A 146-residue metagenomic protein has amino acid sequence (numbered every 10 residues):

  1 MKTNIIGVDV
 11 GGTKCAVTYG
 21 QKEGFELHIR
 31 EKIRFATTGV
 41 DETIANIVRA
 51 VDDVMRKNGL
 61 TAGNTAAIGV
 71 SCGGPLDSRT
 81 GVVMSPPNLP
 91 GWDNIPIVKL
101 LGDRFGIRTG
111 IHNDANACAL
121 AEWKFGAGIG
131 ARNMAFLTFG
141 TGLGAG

Functional and structural regions predicted by a protein language model:
K2-A45, R49, V82-V83: Short glycine-rich, Thr/Ser-proximal phosphate-binding strand/loop in the N-terminal lobe of ATP-dependent enzymes
I5-D9, T65-G69, N133-T138, G144: Short glycine-aspartate micro-motif
T13, G73-L76, G140-G142: Short glycine-rich anion-binding loops that position phosphate/pyrophosphate groups of nucleotides and phosphorylated
T18-Q21, A121-E122, G146: Short beta-strand-to-turn element immediately C-terminal to the catalytic PLP-Schiff-base lysine in fold type I
D41, A45-V48, A66-I68, P75-N133: Glycine-rich phosphate-binding loop and adjoining helix at the ATP-binding site of ATP-dependent phosphoryl-transfer
T43-A62: Conserved active-site "lid/cap" helical segment
